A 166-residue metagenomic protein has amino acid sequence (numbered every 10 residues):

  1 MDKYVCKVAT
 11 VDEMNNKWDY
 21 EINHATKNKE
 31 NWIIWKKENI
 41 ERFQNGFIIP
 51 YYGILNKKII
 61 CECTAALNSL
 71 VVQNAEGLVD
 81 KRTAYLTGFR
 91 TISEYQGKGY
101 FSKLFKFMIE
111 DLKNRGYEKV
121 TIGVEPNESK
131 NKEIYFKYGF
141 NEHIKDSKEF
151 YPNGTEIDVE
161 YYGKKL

Functional and structural regions predicted by a protein language model:
M1-N16, Y20, L166: Conserved N-terminal entry element of GNAT/NAT acetyltransferase domains
V11, H24-G88, I92-S93, F105: Acetyl-CoA-dependent GNAT
I48, E156-Y161: Short hydrophobic/aromatic beta-strand or adjacent loop that forms the aromatic wall/cage of a ligand/substrate-binding
Y95, G99-F107: Conserved acetyl-CoA pyrophosphate-binding loop and the N-cap/start of the following alpha-helix in GNAT-like
S102, N127-I144: Conserved active-site alpha-helix within GNAT-family acetyltransferase domains
L112-V124: Conserved GNAT acetyl-CoA-binding A-motif
I122-K132, E149-N153: Conserved beta-strand-loop-alpha-helix junction that forms the acyl-donor binding cleft
